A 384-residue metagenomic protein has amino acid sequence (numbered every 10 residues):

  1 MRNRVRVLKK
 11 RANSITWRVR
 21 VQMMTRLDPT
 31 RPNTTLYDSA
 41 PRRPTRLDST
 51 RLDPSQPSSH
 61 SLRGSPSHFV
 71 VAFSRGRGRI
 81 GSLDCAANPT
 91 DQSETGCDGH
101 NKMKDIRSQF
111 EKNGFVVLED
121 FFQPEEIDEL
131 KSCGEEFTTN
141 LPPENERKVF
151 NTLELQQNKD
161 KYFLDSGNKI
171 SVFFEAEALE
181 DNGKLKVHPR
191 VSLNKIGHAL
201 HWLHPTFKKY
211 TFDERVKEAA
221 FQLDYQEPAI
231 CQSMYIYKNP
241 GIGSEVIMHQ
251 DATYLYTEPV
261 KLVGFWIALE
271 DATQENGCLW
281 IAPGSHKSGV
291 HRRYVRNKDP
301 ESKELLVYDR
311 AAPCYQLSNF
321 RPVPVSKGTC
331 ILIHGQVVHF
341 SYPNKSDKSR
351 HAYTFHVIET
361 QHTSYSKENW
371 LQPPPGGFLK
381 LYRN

Functional and structural regions predicted by a protein language model:
M1, M23-M24: Methionine residue identity
R2, G64, G76-G81, G96-G99: Residue-identity detector for glycine
N3, K9-K10: Polybasic, lysine-rich low-complexity intrinsically disordered segments
S14-W17, R26-S59, P66-V70, P89: Short polybasic linear motifs
C85, Q92-K112, E119-V246, L379: Non-heme Fe(II)-dependent double-stranded beta-helix
N140, E144, G167-K169, K287-D299 (+2 more regions): Non-heme Fe(II)/2-oxoglutarate
Y256-T273, P324, H356-E359: Short, conserved beta-strand element in jelly-roll/cupin
A272-V337: Double-stranded beta-helix
